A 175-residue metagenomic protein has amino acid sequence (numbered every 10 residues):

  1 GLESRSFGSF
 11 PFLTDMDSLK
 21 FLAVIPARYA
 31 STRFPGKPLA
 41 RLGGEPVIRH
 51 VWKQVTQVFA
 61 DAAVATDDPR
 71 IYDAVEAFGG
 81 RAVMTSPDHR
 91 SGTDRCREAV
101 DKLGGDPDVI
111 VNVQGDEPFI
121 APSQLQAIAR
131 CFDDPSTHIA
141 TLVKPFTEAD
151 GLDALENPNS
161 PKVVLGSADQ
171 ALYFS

Functional and structural regions predicted by a protein language model:
F7-F12: Aromatic (phenylalanine/tyrosine) cluster motif
S18-T66: N-terminal glycine-rich phosphate-binding loop and ensuing alpha1 helix
P26, N112-Q114, L142-V143: Short beta-strand segments
F59, G105-P107, D134-I139: Short, high-confidence coil segments that cap the C-terminus of an alpha-helix and link into the following beta-strand
A63, P69-R130: Short phosphate-binding loop-to-helix
A121-S175: Conserved core of the sugar-phosphate nucleotidyltransferase
